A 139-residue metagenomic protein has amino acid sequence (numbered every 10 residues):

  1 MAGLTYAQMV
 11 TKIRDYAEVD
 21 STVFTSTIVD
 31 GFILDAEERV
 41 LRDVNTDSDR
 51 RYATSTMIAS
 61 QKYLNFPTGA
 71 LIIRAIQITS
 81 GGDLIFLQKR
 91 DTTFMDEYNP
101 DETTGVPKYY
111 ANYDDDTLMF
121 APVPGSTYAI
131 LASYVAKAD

Functional and structural regions predicted by a protein language model:
M1-D139: Glycine-enriched, solvent-exposed interface loops adjoining structured elements
